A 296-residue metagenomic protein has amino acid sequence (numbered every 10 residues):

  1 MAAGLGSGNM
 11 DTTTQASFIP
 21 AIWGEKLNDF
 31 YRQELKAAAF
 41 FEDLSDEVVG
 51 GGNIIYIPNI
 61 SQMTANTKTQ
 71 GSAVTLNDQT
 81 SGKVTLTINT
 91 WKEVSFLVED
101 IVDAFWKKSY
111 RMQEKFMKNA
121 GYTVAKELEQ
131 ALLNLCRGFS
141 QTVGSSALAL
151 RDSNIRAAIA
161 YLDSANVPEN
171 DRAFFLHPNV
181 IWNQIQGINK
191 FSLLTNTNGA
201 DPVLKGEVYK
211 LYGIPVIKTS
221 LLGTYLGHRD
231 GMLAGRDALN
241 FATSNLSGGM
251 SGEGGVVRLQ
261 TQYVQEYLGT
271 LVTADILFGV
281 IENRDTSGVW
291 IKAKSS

Functional and structural regions predicted by a protein language model:
M1-F18, I60-T67, F116-N134: Short secondary-structure boundary segments
A2-L44, V48-G51, P58-Q62, T85-N89 (+2 more regions): Sequence/fold signature of self-assembling virion shell proteins
A21, E25, Y110-R111, A149 (+1 more regions): Generic alpha-helical secondary structure signal
L44-S45, V49-N53, I57, Q79 (+4 more regions): Charge-rich, low-complexity amphipathic helices in intrinsically disordered tails/linkers adjacent to domains
I57-N59, S81-G144, N166-L176, V216 (+1 more regions): Long, contiguous amphipathic alpha-helices that act as assembly "spine/axial" helices in icosahedral shell and virion
Q62-A65, Q70-K83: Active-site-surrounding "flap" and adjacent substrate/cofactor-binding loops of secreted or lumenal enzymes, prototyped
S72, N134-L135, S287: Residue-level detector of alpha-helical recognition elements and their boundaries
R137-Y209: Extended, solvent-exposed, turn-rich assembly/linker loops in the middle of proteins
